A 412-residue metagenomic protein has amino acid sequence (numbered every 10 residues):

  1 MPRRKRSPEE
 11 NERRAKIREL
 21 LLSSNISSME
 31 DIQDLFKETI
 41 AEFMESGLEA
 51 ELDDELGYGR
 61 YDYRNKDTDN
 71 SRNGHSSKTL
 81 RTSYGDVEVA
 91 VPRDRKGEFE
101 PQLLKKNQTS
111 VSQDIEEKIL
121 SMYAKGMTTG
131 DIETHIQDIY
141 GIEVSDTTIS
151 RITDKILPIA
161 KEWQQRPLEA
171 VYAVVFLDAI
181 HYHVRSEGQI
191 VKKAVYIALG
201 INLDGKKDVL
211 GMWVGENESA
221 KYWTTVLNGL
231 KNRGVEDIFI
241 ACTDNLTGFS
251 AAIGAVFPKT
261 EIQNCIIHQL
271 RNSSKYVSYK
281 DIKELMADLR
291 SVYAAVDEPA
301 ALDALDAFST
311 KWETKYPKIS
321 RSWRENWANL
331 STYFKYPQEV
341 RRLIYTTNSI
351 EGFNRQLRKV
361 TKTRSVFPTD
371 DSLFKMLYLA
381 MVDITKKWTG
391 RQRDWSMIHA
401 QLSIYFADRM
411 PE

Functional and structural regions predicted by a protein language model:
M1-K106: Short, conserved DNA-binding cores of transcription-related domains
R3, P258, S291-E412: Acidic/histidine-rich catalytic cores and adjacent linkers of DNA breakage/strand-transfer/modification proteins
D86, A90-R95, L103-N107, I142 (+6 more regions): RNase H-like nuclease fold core
Q113-G126: Short, amphipathic alpha-helical "recognition" segments used to contact nucleic acids or chromatin
G130-G141: DNA-recognition alpha helix
I240-T247, A252-D288: Conserved beta-strand -> loop -> alpha-helix junction used to position metal-binding or nucleic-acid-contacting
